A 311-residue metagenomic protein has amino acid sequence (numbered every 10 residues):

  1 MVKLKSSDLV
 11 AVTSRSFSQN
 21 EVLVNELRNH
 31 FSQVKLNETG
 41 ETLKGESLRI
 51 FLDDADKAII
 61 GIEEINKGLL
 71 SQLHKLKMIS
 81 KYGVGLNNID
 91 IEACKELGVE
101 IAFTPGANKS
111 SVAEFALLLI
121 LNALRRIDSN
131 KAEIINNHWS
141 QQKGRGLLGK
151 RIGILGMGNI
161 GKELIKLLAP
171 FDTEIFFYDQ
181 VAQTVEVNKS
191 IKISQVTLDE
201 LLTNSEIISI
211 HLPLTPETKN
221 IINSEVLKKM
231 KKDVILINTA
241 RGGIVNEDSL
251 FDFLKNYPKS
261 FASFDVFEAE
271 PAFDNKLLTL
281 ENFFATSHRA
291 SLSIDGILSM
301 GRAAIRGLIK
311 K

Functional and structural regions predicted by a protein language model:
M1-A102, N223: An N-terminal-biased, well-structured beta-alpha scaffold segment characteristic of Rossmann-like dinucleotide-binding
S14-S16, D179-V181, A240: N-terminal Rossmann-fold cofactor-binding loop
E21-V22, Q142-K232: Rossmann-like dinucleotide/phosphate-binding beta-alpha-beta segment
A55, L73, N204-S205, D233: An anion/phosphate-binding loop that grips the pyrophosphate of nucleotide cofactors and donors
D56-K57, M78, I207, I235 (+2 more regions): Short, Asp-centered acidic motifs that coordinate Mg2+ and/or phosphate in catalytic or ligand-binding sites
E63, V84, E206, L212-L214 (+2 more regions): Short glycine-/small-residue-rich Rossmann-like dinucleotide-binding loops
L97, I101, D233-K311: Rossmann-like dinucleotide-binding domain for NAD(H)/NADP(H)
L97-V99, T104-R151, E163-K166, P170: Phosphate-binding beta-alpha-beta segment of Rossmann-like dinucleotide-binding domains, i.e., the NAD(P)
